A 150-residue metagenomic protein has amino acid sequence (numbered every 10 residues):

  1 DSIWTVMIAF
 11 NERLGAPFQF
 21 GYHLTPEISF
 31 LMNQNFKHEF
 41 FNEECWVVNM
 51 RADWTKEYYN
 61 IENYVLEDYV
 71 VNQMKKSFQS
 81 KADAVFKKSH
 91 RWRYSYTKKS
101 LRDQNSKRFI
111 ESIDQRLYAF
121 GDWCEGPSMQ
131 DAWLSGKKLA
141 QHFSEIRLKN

Functional and structural regions predicted by a protein language model:
D1-V47: Mid-domain catalytic core of redox enzymes that form a hydrophobic substrate pocket/lid adjacent to a catalytic redox
F41-N150: Conserved flavin/dinucleotide-binding core of flavoenzymes
